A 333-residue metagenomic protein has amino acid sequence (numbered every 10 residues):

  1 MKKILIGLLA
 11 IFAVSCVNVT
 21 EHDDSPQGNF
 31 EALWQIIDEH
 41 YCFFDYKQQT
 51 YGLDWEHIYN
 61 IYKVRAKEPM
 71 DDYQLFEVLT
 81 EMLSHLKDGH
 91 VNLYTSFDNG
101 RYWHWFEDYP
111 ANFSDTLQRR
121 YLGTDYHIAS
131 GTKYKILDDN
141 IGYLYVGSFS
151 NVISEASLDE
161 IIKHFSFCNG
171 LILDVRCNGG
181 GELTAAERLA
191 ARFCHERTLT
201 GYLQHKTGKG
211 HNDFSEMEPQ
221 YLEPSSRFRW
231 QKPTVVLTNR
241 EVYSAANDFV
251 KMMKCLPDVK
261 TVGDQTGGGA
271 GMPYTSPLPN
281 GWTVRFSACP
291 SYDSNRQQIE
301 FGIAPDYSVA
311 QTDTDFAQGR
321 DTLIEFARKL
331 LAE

Functional and structural regions predicted by a protein language model:
I4, V17-H205, H211-P219, P233 (+2 more regions): Flexible, low-complexity junctional segments that flank or bridge functional domains
I6-L9: Sec-dependent N-terminal signal peptides
F12-S15: C-terminal motif of bacterial Sec signal peptides marking the signal peptidase cleavage site
T184-Q318, E325: Conserved acidic, small-residue-rich alpha-beta core segments centered on
F326-E333: C-terminal alpha-helix
